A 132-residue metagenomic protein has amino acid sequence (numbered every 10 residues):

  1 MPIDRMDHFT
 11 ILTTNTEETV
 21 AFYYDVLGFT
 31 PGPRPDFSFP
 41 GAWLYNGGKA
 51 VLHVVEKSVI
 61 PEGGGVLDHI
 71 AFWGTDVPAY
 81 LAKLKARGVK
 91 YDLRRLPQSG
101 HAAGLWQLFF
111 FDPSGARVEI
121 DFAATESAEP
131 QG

Functional and structural regions predicted by a protein language model:
M1-E17, L67-I70, A124-G132: N-terminal beta-strand motif that seeds the catalytic metal site of vicinal oxygen chelate
P2, R87-G132: Vicinal oxygen chelate
I11-V51: Core segments of cupin and vicinal oxygen chelate
D25, K83-R87: Short amphipathic alpha-helices in soluble, non-transmembrane regions that often serve as interface/regulatory elements
S38, V66, G104: Exposed loop/turn and edge beta-strand positions of beta-sandwich/beta-sheet ligand-binding modules
P40, K57-S58, R95-G100: Short, solvent-exposed loop/turn elements at beta->coil junctions and helix N-caps that rim active or binding pockets
L52-V55, E119: Conserved beta-strand in the GNAT
V77-L81: Short, conserved charged micro-motifs
